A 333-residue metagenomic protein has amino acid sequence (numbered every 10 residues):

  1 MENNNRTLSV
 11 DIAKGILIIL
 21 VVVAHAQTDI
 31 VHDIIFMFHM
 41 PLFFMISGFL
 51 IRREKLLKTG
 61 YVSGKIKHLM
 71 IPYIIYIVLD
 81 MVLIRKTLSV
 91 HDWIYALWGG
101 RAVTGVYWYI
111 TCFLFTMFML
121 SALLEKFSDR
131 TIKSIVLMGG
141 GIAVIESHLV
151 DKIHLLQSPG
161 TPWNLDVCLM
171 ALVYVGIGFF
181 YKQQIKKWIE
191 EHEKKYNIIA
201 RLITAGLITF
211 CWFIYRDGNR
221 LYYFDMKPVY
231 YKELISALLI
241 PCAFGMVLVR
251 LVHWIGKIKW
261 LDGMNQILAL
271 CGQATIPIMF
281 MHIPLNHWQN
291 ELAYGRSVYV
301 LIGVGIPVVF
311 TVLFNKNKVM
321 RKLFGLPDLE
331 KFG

Functional and structural regions predicted by a protein language model:
M1-G333: Alpha-helical transmembrane segments and their immediate juxtamembrane cytosolic regions
